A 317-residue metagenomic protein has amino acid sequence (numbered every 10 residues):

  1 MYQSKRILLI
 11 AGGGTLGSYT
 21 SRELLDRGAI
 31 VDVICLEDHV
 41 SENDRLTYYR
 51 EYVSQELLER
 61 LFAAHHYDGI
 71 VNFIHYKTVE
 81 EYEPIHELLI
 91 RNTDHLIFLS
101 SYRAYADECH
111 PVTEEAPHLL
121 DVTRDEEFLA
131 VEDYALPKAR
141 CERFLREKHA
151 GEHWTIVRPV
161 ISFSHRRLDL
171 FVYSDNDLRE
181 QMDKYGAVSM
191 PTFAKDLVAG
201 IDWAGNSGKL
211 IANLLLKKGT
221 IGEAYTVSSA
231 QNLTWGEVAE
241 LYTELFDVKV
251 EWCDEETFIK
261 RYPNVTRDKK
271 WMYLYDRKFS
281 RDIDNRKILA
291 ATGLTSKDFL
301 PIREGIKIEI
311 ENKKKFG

Functional and structural regions predicted by a protein language model:
I7-R27: N-terminal Rossmann NAD(P)H-binding glycine-rich loop of SDR-like oxidoreductase domains
E83-A139, E147-K148, T155: Conserved Rossmann-fold NAD(P)-dependent oxidoreductase catalytic core, especially the SDR/UDP-sugar
E142-L168: Conserved beta-loop-beta element that borders a ligand/cofactor-binding pocket
S164, M190-V198, Y225-L233, L241-L245 (+2 more regions): Glycine-rich Rossmann NAD(P)(H)-binding loop
E180-D202: A conserved pocket-lining segment of Rossmann-fold NAD(P)-dependent short-chain dehydrogenase/reductase
A204, G236, R261-S296: Conserved C-terminal active-site "lid" loop/helix of NAD(P)H-dependent oxidoreductases that clamps the redox cofactor
L210-M272, K307, K313-K314: Mid/C-terminal beta-alpha module of Rossmann-like enzyme folds, strongest in SDR-family dehydrogenases/epimerases
T295, F299-G317: Amphipathic terminal alpha-helices
